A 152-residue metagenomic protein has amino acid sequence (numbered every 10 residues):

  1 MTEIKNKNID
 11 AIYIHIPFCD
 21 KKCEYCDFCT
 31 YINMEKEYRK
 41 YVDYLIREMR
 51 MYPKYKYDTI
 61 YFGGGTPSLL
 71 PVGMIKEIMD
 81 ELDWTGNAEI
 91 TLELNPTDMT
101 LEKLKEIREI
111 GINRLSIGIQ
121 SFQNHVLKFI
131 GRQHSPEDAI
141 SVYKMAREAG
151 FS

Functional and structural regions predicted by a protein language model:
M1-I4, D27, G150: Extended hydrophobic/Leu-rich segments
M1-Y13, K54-K56: N-terminal [4Fe-4S]-dependent radical SAM core
I9-A11, C23, E89: Structural motif
I14-I16, I119: Alpha/beta-hydrolase
P17-T30: Local cysteine-cluster metal-coordination motifs and their immediate loop/turn environment, predominantly Fe-S cluster
T30-S152: Conserved non-cysteine loop/helix-boundary elements of the Radical SAM core domain that shape
